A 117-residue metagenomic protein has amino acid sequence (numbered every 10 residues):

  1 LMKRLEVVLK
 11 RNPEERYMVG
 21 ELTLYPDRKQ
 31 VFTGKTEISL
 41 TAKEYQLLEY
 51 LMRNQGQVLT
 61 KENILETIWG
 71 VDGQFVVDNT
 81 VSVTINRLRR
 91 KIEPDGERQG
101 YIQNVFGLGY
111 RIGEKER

Functional and structural regions predicted by a protein language model:
L1-M18: Basic, amphipathic DNA-recognition helix from helix-turn-helix-like DNA-binding domains
V19, T23-Y45, R111-R117: A structural micro-motif at secondary-structure boundaries
Q30-A42, Q46-G100, V105-F106: Positively charged, aromatic-enriched patches within helix-turn-helix-type DNA-binding elements, predominantly
